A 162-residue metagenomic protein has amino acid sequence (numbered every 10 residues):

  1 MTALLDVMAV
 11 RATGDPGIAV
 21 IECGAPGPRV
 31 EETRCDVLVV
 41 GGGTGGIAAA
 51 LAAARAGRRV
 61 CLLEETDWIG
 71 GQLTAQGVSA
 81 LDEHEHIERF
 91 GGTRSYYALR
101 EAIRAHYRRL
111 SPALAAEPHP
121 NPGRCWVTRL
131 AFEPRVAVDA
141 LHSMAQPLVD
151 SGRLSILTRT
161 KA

Functional and structural regions predicted by a protein language model:
T2-P16, P26, R58-R59, E65-T160: Conserved N-terminal/central alpha/beta ligand/cofactor-binding core
V20-P28: A short, compositionally biased domain-edge/stem linker segment
R29-G43: Beta1/beta-strand and adjacent pyrophosphate-binding region of the FAD-binding site in flavoprotein oxidoreductases
D36, G57-V60: Residues that mark the start of a beta-strand
V40, L63-E64: The conserved SAM/SAH-binding core of class I Rossmann-like methyltransferase domains, concentrating on the hydrophobic
G46: N-terminal Rossmann-fold NAD(P) dinucleotide-binding loop
A49-A50: Generic hydrophobic/aromatic pocket-lining and core-packing "Φ" positions
A53: Aromatic pocket-lining residues of Rossmann-like dinucleotide-binding sites
